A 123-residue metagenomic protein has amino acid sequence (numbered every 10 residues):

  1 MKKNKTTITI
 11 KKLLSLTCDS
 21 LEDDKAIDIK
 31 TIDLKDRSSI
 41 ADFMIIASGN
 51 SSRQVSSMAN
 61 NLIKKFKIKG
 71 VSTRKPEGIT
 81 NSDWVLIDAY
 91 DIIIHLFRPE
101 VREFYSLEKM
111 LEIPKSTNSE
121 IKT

Functional and structural regions predicted by a protein language model:
M1-D36, R53, S57, K64 (+2 more regions): Long, contiguous binding/interaction regions
D28-S39, R74-D91: Glycine/charge-rich, flexible interdomain linkers and switch-proximal surface loops that mediate coupling
I46-S48: Short hydrophobic/aromatic beta-strand micro-patches that form the beta-sheet surface supporting nucleotide- or nucleic
I63-I68, S72-R74: Nucleotide-binding motor/catalytic cores of P-loop/tubulin-like NTPases across gene-expression machines
